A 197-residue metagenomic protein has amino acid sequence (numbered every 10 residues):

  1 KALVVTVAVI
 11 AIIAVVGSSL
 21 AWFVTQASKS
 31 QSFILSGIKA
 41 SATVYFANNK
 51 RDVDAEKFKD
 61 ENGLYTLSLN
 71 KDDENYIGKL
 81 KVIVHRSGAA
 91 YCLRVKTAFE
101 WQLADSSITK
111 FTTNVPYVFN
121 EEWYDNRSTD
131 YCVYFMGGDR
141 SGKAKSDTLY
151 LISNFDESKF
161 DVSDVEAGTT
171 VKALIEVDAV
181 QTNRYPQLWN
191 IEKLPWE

Functional and structural regions predicted by a protein language model:
K1-L35: Membrane engagement elements in two modes
W22-E197: Surface-exposed, hydrophilic segments of mature proteins
